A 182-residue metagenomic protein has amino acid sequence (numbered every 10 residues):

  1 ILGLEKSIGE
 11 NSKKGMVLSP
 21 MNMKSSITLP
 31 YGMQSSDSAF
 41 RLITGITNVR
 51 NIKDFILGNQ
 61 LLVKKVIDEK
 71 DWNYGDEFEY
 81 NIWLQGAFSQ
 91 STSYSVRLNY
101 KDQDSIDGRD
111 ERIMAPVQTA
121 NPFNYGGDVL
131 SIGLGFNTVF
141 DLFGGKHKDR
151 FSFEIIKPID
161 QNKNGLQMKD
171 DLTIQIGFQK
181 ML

Functional and structural regions predicted by a protein language model:
I1-V66, G127: Outer-membrane pore/translocation modules
E69-L182: Outer membrane beta-barrel transmembrane domains
